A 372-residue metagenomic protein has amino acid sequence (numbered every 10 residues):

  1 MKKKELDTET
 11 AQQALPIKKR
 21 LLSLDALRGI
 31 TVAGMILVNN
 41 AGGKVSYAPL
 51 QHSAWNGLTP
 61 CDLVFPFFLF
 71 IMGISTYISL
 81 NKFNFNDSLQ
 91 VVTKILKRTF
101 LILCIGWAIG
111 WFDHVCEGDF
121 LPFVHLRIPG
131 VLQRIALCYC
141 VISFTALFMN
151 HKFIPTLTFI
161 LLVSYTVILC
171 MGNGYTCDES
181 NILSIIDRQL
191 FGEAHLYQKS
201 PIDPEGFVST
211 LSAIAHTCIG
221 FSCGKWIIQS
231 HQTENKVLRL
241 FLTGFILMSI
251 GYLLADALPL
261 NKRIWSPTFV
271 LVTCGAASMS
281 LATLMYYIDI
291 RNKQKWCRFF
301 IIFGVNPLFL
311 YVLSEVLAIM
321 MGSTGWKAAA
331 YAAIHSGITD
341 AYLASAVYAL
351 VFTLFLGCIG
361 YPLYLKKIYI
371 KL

Functional and structural regions predicted by a protein language model:
M1-L372: Alpha-helical transmembrane segments and their immediate juxtamembrane cytosolic regions
